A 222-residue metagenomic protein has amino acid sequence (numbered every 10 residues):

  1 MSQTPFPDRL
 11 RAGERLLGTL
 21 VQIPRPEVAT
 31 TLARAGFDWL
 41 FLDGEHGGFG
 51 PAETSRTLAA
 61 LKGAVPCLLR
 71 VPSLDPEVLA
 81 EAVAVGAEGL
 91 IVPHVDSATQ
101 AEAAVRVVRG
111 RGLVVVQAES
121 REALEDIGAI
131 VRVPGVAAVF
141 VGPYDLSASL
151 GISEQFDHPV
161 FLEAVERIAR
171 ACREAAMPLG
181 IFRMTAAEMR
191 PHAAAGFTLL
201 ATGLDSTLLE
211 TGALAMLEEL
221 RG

Functional and structural regions predicted by a protein language model:
M1-G222: Expand to "…catalyze enediolate/carbanion chemistry for C-C bond making/breaking, isomerization, decarboxylation
